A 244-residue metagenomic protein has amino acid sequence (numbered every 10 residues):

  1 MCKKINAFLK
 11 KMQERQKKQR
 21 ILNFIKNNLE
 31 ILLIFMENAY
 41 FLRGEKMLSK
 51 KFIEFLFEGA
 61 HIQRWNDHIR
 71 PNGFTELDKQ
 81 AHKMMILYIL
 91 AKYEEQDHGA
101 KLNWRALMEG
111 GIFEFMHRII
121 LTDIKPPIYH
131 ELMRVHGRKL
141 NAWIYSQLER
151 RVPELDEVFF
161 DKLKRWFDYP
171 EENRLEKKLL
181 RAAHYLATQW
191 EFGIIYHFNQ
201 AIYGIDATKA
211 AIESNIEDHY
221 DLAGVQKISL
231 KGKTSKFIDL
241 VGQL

Functional and structural regions predicted by a protein language model:
C2, F24-L244: Alpha-helical, largely C-terminal catalytic domains that coordinate divalent metal ions via clustered Asp/Glu/His
C2-K3, Q13, Q19: Cationic, amphipathic, low-complexity segments that mediate targeting or membrane/lipid association
A7, E14, E37-A39: Acidic, Ala/Val/Gly-enriched low-complexity intrinsically disordered segments
